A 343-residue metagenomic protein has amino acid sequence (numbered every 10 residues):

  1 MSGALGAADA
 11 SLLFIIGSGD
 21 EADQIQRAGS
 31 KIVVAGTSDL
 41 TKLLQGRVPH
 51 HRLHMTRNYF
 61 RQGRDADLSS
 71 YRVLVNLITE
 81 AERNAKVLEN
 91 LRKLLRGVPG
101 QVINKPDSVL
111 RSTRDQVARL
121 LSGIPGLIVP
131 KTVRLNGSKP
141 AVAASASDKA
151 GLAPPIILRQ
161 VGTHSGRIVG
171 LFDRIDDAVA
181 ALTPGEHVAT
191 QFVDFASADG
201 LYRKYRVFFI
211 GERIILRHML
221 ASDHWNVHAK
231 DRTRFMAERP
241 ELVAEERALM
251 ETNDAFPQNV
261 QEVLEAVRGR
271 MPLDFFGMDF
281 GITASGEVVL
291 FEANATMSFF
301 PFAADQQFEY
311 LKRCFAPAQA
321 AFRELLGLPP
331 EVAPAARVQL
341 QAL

Functional and structural regions predicted by a protein language model:
M1-A10, R57-F60: Short N-terminal or domain-adjacent regulatory/targeting segments
G6, A10-S18, D23-Q24, Y71 (+4 more regions): Active-site nucleotide/adenylate-binding loops and adjacent lid/helix of ATP-dependent enzymes
I16-V142: Conserved N-proximal alpha/beta basic substrate-recognition cap immediately N-terminal to, or forming the N-lobe
L40-K42, G269-L273, G281-L343: C-terminal active-site "lid" helix and adjoining low-complexity regulatory extension at the edge of ATP-using catalytic
I156, I215-L216, F276, V289-E292: Protein kinase-like catalytic core scaffold
V169-E262: Phosphate-binding site of ATP-dependent enzymes
L264-R268: A conserved acidic, glycine/proline-rich C-terminal tail/linker
